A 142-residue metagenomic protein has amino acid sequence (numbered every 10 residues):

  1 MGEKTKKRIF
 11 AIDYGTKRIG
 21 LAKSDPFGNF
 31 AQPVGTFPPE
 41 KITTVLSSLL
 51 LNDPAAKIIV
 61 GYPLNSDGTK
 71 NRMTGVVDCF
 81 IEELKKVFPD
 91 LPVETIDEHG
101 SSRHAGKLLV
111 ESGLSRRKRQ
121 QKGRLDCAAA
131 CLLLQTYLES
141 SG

Functional and structural regions predicted by a protein language model:
G2-I12, T16-G142: Phosphate- and other anionic-substrate recognition elements at nucleic-acid/protein interfaces
